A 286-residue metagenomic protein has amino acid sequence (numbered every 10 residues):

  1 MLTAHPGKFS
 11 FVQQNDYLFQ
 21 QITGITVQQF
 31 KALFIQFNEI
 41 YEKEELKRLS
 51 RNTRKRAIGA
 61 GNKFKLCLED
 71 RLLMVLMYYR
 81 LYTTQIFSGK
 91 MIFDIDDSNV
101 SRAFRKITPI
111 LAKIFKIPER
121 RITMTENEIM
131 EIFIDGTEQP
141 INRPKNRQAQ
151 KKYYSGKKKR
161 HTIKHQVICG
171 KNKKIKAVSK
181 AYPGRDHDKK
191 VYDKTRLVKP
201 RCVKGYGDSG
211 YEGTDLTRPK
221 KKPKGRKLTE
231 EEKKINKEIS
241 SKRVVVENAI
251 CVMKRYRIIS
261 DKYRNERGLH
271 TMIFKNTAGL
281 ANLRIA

Functional and structural regions predicted by a protein language model:
M1-N62: Charged, often Cys/His-bearing segments associated with DNA-binding zinc-finger transcription factors
I22, M77, A181: Generic anion/oxyanion-binding catalytic loop in active/binding sites
T26, C67, L228-E231: Ser/Thr-centered flexible coil motifs
C67-L81: Short, amphipathic alpha-helical "recognition" segments used to contact nucleic acids or chromatin
Y82-A286: Short, well-ordered secondary-structure "scaffold" segments embedded in the functional core of diverse domains
